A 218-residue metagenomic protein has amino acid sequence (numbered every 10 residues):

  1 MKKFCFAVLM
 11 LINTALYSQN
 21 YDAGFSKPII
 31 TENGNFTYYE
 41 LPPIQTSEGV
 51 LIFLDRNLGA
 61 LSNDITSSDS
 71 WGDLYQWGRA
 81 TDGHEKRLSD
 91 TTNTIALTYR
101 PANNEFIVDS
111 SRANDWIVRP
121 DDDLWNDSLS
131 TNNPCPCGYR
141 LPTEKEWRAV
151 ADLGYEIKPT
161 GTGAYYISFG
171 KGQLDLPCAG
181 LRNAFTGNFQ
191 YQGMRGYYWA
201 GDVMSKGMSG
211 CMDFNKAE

Functional and structural regions predicted by a protein language model:
M1-Y21: Bacterial Sec-dependent N-terminal signal peptides
C5-A7, S18, S26, G170 (+1 more regions): Compositionally biased, low-structure terminal segments
L9-M10, K86, T94: Enrichment for repetitive, rod-forming helical segments
I12, N103, M212-F214: Intrinsic-disorder/low-complexity regions
Q19-E40, I44: Boundary/junction segments of secreted and surface-exposed precursor proteins
Q19-N20, G72, D82, N93: Zymogen propeptides/activation segments of proteases
K27-E32, S89-L124, P159: Surface-exposed intrinsically disordered loops and tails
Y38, P42, T46-E48, D55-H84 (+1 more regions): C-terminal, surface-exposed recognition/capping segments
